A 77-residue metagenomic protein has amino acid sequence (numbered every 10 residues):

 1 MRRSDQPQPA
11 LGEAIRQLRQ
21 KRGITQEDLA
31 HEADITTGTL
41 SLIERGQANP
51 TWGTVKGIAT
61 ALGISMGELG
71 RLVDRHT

Functional and structural regions predicted by a protein language model:
M1-A10: A detector for short, charged/polar N-terminal pre-domain segments
P9, Q20-K21, N49: Short amphipathic helical patch at the helix-1/turn junction of helix-turn-helix
E13-E32, G57: Short basic helix-loop element that most often maps to the first helix and adjoining turn of HTH DNA-binding modules
I15, L29-A30, L40-I43, L69: Conserved hydrophobic/aromatic packing and binding residues within compact polymer-binding modules
D34, G53-E68: DNA major-groove recognition helix of helix-turn-helix/homeodomain DNA-binding modules
D34-N49: Recognition helix of helix-turn-helix/homeodomain-like DNA-binding domains that insert into the DNA major groove
T60, G70-T77: Short, charged recognition helix plus adjacent turn of helix-turn-helix-like nucleic-acid-binding domains
